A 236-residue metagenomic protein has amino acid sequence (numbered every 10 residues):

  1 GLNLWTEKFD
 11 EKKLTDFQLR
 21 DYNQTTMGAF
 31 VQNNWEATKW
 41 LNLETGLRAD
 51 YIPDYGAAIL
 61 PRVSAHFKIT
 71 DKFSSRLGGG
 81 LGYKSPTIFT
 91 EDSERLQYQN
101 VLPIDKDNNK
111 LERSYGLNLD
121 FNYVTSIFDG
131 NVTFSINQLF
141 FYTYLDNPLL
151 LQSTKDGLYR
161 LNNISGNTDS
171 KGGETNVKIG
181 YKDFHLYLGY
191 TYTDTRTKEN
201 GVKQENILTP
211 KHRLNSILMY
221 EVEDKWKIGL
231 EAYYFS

Functional and structural regions predicted by a protein language model:
G1-Y55, I127, V132-F140, D169-G180 (+1 more regions): Face-selective signature of the C-terminal outer-membrane beta-barrel domain
L4-D10, L47-P53, G79-S85, D92-E94 (+5 more regions): Transmembrane beta-strands of outer-membrane beta-barrel pores
T6-E7, K68, R76, K110-N163 (+2 more regions): Membrane-embedded beta-barrel scaffold of Gram-negative outer-membrane proteins
D10-F17, Y55-P61, I88-E94, L102 (+2 more regions): Outer-membrane beta-barrel translocator domains and adjoining extracellular loop/strand segments of Gram-negative
F17-T25, Y51-A57, Q97-Y98, D107-R113 (+3 more regions): Replace "Gram-negative outer membrane beta-barrel proteins" with "bacterial and organellar outer membrane beta-barrel
T25-V31, L47, I59-A65, D105 (+3 more regions): Hydrophobic, lipid-facing positions within transmembrane beta-strands of outer-membrane proteins
E36-K39, S135-L145, N163-S236: Gram-negative outer-membrane beta-barrel transporters
